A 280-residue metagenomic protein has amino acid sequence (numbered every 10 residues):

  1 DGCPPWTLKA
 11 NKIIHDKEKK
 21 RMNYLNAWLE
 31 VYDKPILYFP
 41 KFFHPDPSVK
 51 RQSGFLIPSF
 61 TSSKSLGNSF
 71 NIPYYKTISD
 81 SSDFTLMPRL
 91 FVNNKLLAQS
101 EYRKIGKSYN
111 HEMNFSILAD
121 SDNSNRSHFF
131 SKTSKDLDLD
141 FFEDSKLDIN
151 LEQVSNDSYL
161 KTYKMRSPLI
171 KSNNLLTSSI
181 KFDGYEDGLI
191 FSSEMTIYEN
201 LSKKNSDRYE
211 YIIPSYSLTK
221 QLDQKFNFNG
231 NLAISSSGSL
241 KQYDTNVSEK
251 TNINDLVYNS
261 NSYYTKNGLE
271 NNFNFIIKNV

Functional and structural regions predicted by a protein language model:
G2-V280: Outer-membrane beta-barrel proteins and related beta-barrel translocases across Gram-negative bacteria
